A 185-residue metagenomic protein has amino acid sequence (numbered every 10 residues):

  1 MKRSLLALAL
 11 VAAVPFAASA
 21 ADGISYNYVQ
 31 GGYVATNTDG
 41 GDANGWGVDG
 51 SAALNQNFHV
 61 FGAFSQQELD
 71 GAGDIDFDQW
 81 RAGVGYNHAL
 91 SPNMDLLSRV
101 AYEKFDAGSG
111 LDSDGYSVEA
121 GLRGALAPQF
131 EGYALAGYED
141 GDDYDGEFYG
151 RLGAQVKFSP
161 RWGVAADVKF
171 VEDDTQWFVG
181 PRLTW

Functional and structural regions predicted by a protein language model:
M1-S25: Cleavable N-terminal export/targeting peptides
S4, S25, D42-W46, D76-W80 (+4 more regions): Residues that define the transmembrane beta-barrel architecture of outer-membrane proteins
V14-A18, N37, L54-Q56, G85-L90 (+3 more regions): Outer-membrane beta-barrel proteins
F16-L69: Short glycine/proline- and aromatic-enriched beta-strand/turn motifs that initiate or cap beta-hairpins
N27, Q56-G62, S91-L96, L126-A134 (+1 more regions): Repeated loop/turn-to-beta-strand initiation elements of outer-membrane beta-barrel proteins
V29-G31, G50, V60-G62, V84 (+5 more regions): Membrane-embedded beta-strand positions of outer-membrane beta-barrel proteins
Y33-N37, Q56, F64-D70, D78 (+6 more regions): Transmembrane beta-strands of outer-membrane beta-barrel pores
A82, G150-R161, D174-W185: Outer-membrane beta-barrel "beta-signal"
